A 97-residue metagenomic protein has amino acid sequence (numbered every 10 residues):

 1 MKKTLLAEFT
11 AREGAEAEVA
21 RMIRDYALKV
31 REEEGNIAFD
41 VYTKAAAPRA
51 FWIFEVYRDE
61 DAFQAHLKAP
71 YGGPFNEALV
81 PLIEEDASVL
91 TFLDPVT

Functional and structural regions predicted by a protein language model:
M1-K2, T97: Absolute protein N-terminus
K3-E33, I37: N-terminal first-folded block
K3-T10, D40-L67: Short, well-ordered beta-strand segments in beta-rich or mixed alpha/beta enzyme and ligand-binding folds
A7-E8, E84, F92-P95: Generic detector of low-complexity/intrinsically disordered segments and short hydrophobic N-terminal stretches
D25, K29-I37, V56-L90: An amphipathic, aromatic/His-enriched active-site/gating alpha helix that lines ligand/cofactor pockets
V41-T43, L93-V96: Short, solvent-exposed loop/turn elements at beta->coil junctions and helix N-caps that rim active or binding pockets
A69-P70, P95-T97: Short flexible/disordered coil segments
